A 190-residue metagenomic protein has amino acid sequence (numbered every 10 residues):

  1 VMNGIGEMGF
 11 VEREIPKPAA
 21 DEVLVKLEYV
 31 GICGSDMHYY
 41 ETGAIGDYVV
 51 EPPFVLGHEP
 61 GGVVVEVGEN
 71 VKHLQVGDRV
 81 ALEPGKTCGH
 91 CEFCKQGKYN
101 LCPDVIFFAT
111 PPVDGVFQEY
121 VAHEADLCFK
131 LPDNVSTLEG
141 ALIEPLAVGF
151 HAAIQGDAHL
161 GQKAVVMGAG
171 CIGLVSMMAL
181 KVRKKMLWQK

Functional and structural regions predicted by a protein language model:
V1-E7: Extracellular beta-rich ligand/substrate-recognition surface
E7-E14: Short glycine/threonine/proline-enriched tight-turn/helix- or strand-capping micro-motif at secondary-structure
I15-V30, I45-E92, P132-N134: Glycine-rich beta-strand-centered segment in the early N-terminal region that forms part of a ligand/cofactor-binding
C33, H73-L74, P84-F129: Cysteine-cluster motifs in flexible loop/terminal segments that predominantly coordinate metals
S35-E41: Cytochrome P450 core scaffold surrounding the K-helix E-X-X-R motif and the conserved "meander" helix-loop region
V135-K190: Mid-domain Rossmann-like dinucleotide-binding core that forms the NAD(H)/NADP(H) cofactor-binding site
